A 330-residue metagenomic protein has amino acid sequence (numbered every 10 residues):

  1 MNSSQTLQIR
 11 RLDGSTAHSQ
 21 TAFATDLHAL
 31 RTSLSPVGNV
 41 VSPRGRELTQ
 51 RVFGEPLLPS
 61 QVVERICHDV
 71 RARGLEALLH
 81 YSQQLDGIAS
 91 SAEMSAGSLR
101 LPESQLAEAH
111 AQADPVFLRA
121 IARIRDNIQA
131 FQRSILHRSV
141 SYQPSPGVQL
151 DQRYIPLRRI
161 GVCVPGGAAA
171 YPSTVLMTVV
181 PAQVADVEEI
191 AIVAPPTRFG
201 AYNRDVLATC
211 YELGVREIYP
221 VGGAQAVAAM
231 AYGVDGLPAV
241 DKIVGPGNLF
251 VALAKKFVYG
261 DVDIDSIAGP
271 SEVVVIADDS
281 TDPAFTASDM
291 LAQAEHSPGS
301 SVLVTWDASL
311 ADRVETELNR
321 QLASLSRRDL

Functional and structural regions predicted by a protein language model:
N2-R158: N-terminal Rossmann-like NAD(P)+-binding subdomain of aldehyde/semialdehyde dehydrogenases
S3, G214-L303: Conserved NAD(P)+-binding/catalytic subdomain of aldehyde/semialdehyde dehydrogenases
A130, N203-G214, A231: N-terminal small/polar loop signature for handling phosphorylated ligands or for N-terminal nucleophile
Y142-A208: Conserved small-residue-rich beta-alpha loop and adjacent elements that most often cradle the phosphate/pyrophosphate
M177-P181, L207-C210, D235, Y259-D261 (+2 more regions): Short, solvent-exposed amphipathic alpha-helical segments in soluble enzyme and RNA/protein-processing domains
V302-L330: NAD(P)-dependent aldehyde/semialdehyde dehydrogenase
